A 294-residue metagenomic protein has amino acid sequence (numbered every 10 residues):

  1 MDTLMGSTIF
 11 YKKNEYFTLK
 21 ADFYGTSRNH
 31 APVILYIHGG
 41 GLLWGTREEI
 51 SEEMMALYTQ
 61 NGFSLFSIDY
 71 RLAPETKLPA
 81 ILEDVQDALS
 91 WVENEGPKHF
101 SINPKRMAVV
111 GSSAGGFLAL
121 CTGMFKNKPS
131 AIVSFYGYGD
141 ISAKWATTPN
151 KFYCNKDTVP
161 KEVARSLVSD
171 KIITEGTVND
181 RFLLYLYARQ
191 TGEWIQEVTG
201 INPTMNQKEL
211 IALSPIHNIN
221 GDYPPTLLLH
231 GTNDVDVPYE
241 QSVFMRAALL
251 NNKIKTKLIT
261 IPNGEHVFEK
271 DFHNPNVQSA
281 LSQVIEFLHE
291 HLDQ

Functional and structural regions predicted by a protein language model:
M1-N29, L82, Q207: N-terminal cap/lid segment of alpha/beta-hydrolase-fold proteins
H30-G41: Short beta-strand element of the alpha/beta-hydrolase
E48-F66: Short amphipathic alpha-helix adjacent to the substrate-entry channel of hydrolases
D87-S90, N94-E162: Primarily recognizes the serine-hydrolase "nucleophile elbow" in alpha/beta-hydrolase and SGNH/GDSL folds
F135-I216: Accessory cap/linker subdomain of secreted extracellular hydrolases
I211, V235-F244: Conserved alpha/beta-hydrolase "acid-adjacent" motif
D222, L228-H230, D234: Short beta-strand/loop motif that positions the catalytic acidic residue of the alpha/beta-hydrolase fold
N274-Q294: Catalytic active-site module of serine/aspartate enzymes centered on a nucleophile-bearing elbow/loop
